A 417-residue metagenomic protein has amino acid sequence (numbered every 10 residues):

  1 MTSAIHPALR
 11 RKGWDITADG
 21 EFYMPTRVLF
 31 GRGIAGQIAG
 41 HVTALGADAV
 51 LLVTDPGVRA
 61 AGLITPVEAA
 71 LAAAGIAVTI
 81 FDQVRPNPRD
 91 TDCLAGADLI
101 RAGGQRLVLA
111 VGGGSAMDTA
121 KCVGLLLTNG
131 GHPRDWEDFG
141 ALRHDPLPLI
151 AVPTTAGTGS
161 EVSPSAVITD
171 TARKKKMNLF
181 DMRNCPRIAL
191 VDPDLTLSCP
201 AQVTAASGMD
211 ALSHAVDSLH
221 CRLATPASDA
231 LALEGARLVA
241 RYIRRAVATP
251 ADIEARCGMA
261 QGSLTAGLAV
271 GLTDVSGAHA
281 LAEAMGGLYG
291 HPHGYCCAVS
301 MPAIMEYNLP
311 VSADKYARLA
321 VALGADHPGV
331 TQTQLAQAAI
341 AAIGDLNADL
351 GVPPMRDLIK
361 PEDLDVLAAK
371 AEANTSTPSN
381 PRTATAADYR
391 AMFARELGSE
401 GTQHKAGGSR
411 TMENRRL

Functional and structural regions predicted by a protein language model:
M1-I80: An N-terminal, well-structured beta->alpha segment
G31, L52, R89, G114 (+9 more regions): Buried hydrophobic positions in well-ordered alpha/beta secondary-structure cores of metabolic enzymes
G36, T128-A224, K315-R318, A322: A glycine/threonine-rich phosphate-anchoring loop and its flanking beta-alpha core in nucleotide/phosphate-binding
A49-L52, L107-L109, I150: Conserved beta-strand elements of the Class I
R59-R134, R245-R256: N-terminal small/polar loop signature for handling phosphorylated ligands or for N-terminal nucleophile
S218-A342: Active-site segments that bind and position negatively charged phosphate/pyrophosphate groups
A303-E400, E413: Mobile late-domain/C-terminal helix-loop "cap" segments that border catalytic sites or the cytosolic face
